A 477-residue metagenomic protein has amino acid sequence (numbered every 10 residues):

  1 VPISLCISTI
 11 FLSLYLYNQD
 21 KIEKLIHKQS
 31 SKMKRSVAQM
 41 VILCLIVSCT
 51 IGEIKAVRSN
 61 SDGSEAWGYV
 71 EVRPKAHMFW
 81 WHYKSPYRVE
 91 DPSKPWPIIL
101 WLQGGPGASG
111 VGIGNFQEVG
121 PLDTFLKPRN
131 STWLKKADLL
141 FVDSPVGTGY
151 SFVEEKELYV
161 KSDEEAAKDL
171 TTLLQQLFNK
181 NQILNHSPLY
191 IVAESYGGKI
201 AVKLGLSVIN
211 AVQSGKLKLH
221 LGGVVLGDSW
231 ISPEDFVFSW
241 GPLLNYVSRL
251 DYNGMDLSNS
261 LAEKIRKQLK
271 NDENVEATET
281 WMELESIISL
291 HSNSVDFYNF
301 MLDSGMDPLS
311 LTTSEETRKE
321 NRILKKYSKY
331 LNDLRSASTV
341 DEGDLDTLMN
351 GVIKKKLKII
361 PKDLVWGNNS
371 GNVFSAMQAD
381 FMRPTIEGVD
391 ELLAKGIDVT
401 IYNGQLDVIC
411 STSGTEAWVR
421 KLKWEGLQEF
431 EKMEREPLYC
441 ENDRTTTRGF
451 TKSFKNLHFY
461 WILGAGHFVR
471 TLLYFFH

Functional and structural regions predicted by a protein language model:
V1, T9-I10, S93, F141: Generic N-terminal simple sequence motifs
V1-I7, Y17-L43: Classical eukaryotic N-terminal signal peptides for Sec-dependent ER targeting/secretion, especially the positively
Q29-H477: Terminal and linker regions of secretory-pathway proteins
